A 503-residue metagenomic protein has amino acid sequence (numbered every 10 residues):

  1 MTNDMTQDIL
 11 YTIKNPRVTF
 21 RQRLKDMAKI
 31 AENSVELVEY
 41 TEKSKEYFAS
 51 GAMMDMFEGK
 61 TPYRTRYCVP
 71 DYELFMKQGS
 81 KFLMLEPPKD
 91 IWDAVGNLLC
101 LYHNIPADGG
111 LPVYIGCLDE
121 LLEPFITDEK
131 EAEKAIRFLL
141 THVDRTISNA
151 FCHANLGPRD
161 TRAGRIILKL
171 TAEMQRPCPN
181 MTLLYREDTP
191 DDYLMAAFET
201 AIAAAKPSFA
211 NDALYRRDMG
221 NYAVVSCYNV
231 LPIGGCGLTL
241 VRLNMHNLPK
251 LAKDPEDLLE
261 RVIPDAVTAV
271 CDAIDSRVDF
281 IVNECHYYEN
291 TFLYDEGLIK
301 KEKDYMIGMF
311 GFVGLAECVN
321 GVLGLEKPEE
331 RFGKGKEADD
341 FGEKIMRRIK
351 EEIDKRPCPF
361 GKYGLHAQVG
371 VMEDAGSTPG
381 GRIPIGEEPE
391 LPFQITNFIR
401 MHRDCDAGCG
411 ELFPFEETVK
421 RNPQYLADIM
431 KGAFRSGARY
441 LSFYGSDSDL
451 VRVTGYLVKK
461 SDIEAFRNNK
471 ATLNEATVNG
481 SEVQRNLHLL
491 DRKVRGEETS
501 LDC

Functional and structural regions predicted by a protein language model:
T2-D304, L325, R331-G335, R348-C503: Conserved catalytic cores of very large enzyme subunits
V113, E302-C318: Conserved phosphate/anionic-ligand binding catalytic regions in large, soluble enzymes, centered on
M309, E343, K420-P423: Short, well-ordered coil↔helix boundary/capping segments
A316, G335-G342: Terminal accessory/anchoring regions of large secretory-pathway or extracellular enzymes
E317-L325: Well-ordered alpha-helical scaffold segments within catalytic/enzyme domains
